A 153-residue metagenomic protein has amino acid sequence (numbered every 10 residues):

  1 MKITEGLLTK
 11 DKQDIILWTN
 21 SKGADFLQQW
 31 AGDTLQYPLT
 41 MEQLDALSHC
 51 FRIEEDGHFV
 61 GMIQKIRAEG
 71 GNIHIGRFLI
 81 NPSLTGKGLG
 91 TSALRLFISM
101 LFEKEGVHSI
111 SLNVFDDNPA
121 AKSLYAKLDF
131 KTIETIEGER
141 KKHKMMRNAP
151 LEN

Functional and structural regions predicted by a protein language model:
K2-S83, M100, K104, T135-G138 (+1 more regions): Acetyl-CoA-dependent GNAT
F78-L89, V114-F115: A short, internal acetyl-CoA/4′-phosphopantetheine-binding micro-motif in the GNAT/acyltransferase core
T85, L94-F102, A126: A conserved short alpha-helix in the GNAT/GCN5 acetyltransferase fold that borders and helps form the acetyl-CoA
G88, E105-G106, D129: Short glycine-rich hinge loops at helix-strand junctions in the catalytic core of two-component histidine kinases
T91, D116-E134: Conserved active-site alpha-helix within GNAT-family acetyltransferase domains
E103-N113: Conserved GNAT acetyl-CoA-binding A-motif
L112-K122, G138-K142, N148: Conserved beta-strand-loop-alpha-helix junction that forms the acyl-donor binding cleft
